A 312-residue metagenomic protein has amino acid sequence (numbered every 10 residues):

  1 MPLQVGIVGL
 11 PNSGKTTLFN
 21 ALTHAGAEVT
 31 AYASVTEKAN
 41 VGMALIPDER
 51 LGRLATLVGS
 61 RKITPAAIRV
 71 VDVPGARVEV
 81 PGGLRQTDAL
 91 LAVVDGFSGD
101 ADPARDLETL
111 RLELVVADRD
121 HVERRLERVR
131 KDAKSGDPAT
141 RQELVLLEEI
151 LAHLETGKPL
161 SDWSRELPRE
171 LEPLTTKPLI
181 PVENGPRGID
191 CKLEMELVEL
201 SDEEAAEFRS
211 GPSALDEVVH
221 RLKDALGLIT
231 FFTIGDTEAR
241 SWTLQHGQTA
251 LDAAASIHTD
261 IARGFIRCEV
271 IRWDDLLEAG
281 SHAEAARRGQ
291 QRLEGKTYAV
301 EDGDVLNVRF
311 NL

Functional and structural regions predicted by a protein language model:
M1-F19, T23-H24, R128-L312: C-terminal-of-GTPase-core extension/linker across diverse P-loop GTPases
M1-G99, P103: Conserved G1/Walker A P-loop phosphate-binding module
A25, R50-L51, P74-R77, D95-D100 (+4 more regions): Conserved nucleotide-binding/hydrolysis micro-motifs of P-loop NTPases
A33, A101, E108, F232-T233 (+1 more regions): Generic signal for short, ordered secondary-structure residues within or immediately flanking folded domains
S34, K38, P47-L51, T64-A67 (+8 more regions): Amphipathic alpha-helical transducer elements in NTP-driven molecular machines
K38-N40, L45-D48, A104, E108-T109 (+4 more regions): A generic, residue-level signal for flexible/boundary positions that often mark functional hotspots
R69-D72, R77-L174, P181: Long, charged N-terminal accessory/stalk domains
